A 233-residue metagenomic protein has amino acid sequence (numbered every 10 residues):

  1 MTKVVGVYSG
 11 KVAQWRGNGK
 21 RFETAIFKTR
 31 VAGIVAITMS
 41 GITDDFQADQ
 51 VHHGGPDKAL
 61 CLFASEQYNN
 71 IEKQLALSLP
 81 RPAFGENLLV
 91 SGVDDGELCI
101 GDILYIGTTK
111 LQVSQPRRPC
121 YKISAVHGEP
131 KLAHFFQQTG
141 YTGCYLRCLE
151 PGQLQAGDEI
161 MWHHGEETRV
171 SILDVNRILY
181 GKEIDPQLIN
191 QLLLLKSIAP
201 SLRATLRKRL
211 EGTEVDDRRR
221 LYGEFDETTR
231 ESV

Functional and structural regions predicted by a protein language model:
M1-A125, K131-L132, H164-V233: Electropositive, beta-rich accessory/interaction domains or terminal extensions that provide binding surfaces
N69, T142, G152: Glycine-centered loop/turn positions within well-structured domains that cap or flank conserved ligand/cofactor-binding
G92-D94, G140, E150: Short loop/turn positions at the edges of beta-strands in beta-sheet-rich folds
G101, A156-G157: Loop/turn positions that initiate beta-strands
H127-H134, Q138-C148: Active-site glycine-rich loop that binds ribose-phosphate moieties when present
